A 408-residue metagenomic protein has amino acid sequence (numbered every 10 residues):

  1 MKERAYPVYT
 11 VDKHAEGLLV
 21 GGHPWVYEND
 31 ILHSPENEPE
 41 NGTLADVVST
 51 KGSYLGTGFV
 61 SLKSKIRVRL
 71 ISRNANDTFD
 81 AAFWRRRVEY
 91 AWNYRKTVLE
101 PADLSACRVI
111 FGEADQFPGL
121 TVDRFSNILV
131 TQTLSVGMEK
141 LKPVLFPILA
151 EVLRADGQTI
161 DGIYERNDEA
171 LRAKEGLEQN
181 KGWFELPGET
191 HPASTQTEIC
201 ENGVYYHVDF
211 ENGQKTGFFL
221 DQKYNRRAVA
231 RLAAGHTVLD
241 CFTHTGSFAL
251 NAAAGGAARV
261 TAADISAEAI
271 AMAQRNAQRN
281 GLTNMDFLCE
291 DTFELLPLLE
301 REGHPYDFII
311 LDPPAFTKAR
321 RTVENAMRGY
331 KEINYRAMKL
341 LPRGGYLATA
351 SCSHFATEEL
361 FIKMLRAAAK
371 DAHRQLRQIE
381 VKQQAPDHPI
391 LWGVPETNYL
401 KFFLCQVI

Functional and structural regions predicted by a protein language model:
M1-S126: Non-catalytic accessory regions of SAM-dependent methyltransferases
I110-D123, K142-F218: Non-catalytic substrate-recognition/targeting regions of SAM-dependent transferases
G235-H244: Conserved class I S-adenosyl-L-methionine
T245-A258: Conserved SAM-binding loop of SAM-dependent methyltransferases across substrates and taxa, primarily the Class I
R259-D264: Conserved SAM-binding motif I beta-strand of class I
E268-I310: S-adenosyl-L-methionine
Y306-R336: Mobile active-site "lid"/loop adjacent to the S-adenosyl-L-methionine
E332, Y346-I408: C-terminal catalytic and target-recognition region of SAM-dependent MTase-like enzymes, primarily methyltransferases
